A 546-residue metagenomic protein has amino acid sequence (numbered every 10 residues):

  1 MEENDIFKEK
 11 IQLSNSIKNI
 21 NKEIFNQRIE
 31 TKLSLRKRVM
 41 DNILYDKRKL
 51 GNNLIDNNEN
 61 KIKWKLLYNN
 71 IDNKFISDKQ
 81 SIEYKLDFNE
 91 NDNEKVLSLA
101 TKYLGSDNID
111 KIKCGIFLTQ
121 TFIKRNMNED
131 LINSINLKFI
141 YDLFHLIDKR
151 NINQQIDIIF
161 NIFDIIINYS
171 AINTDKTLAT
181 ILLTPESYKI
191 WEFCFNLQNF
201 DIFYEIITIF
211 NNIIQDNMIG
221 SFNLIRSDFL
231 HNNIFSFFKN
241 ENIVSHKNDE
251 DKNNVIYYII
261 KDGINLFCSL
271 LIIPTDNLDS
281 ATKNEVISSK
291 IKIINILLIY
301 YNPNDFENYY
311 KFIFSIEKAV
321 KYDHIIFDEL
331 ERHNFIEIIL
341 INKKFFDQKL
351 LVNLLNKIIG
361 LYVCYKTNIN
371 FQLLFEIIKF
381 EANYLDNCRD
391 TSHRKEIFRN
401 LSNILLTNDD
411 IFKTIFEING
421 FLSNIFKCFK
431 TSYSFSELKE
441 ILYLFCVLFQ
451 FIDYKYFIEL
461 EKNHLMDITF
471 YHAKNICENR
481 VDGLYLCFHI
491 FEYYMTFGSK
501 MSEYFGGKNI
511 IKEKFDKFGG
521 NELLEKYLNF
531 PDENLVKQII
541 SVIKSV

Functional and structural regions predicted by a protein language model:
M1-K102, K113, F117-I123, F491 (+3 more regions): Intrinsically disordered, low-complexity regulatory regions of large eukaryotic scaffold/signaling proteins
S16, R38, L67-N70, L99 (+14 more regions): Charge-rich, solvent-exposed alpha-helical interaction surfaces
E83-S98, K102-F144, K149-N161, I167-K189 (+9 more regions): Elongated alpha-helical scaffolds that mediate protein-protein interactions in large eukaryotic proteins, primarily
N91-E94, N136-D148, T184-Q198, S227-V244 (+6 more regions): Amphipathic alpha-helical segments within extended alpha-helical solenoids and repeat-rich scaffolds in large
Y103, L146, I165, I181 (+20 more regions): Alpha-helical recognition domains of nuclear gene-regulatory proteins
N108-Q120, N151-N168, Q198-Q215, H246-I272 (+6 more regions): Alpha-helical solenoid repeats of the armadillo/HEAT superfamily in eukaryotic scaffolding/adaptor proteins
V363-E478: Eukaryotic tandem repeat interaction scaffolds
E461-L523: Ankyrin-repeat and related helical/solenoid repeat scaffolds used for protein-protein interactions
